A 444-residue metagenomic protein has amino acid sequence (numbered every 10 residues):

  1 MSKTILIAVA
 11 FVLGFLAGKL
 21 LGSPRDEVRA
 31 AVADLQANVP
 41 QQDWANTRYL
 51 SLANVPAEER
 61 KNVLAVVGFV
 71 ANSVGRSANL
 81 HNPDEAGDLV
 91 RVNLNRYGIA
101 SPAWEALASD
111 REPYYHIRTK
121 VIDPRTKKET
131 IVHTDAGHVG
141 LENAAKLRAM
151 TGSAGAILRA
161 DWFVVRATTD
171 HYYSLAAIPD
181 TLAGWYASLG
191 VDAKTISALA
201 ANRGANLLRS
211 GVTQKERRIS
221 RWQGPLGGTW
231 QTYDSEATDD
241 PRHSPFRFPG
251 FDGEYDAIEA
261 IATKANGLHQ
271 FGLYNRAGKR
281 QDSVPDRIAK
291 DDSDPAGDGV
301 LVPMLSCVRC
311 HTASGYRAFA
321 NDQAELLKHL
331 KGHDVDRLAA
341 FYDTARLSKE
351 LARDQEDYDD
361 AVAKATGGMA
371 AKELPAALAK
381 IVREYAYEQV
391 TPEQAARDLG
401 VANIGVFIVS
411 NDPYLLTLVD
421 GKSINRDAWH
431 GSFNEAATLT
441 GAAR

Functional and structural regions predicted by a protein language model:
M1-K3: N-terminal hydrophobic targeting signals that begin at the initiator methionine
I5-G18: Hydrophobic membrane-insertion alpha-helices, especially the h-region of bacterial N-terminal signal peptides
L21-A31: Ser/Thr/Pro/Gly-rich low-complexity linker/stalk segments immediately outside membranes or between
A30, D239-N434, T438-A443: Sequence context surrounding c-type heme c attachment/ligation sites in exported
L35-Q36, P40-R309, G315, N321 (+1 more regions): Extended surface/linker regions that mediate inter-domain or inter-protein docking in multi-component redox
